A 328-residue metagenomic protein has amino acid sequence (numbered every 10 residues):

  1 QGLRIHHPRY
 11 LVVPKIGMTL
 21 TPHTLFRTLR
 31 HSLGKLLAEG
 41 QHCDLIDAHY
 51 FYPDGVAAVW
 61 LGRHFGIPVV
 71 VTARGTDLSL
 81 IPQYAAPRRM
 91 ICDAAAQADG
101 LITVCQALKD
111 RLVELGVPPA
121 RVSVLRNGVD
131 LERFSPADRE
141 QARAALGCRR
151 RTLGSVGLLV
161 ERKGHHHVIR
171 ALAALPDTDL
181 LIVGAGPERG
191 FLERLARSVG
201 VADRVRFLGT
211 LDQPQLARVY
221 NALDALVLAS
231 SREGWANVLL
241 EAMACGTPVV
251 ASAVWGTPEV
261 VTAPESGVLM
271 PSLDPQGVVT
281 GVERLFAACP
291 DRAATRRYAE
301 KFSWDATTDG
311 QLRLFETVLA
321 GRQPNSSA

Functional and structural regions predicted by a protein language model:
V56-V59, R151, S155-A174, T178 (+2 more regions): A conserved mid-protein helix/loop that constitutes part of the nucleotide-sugar donor-binding site
I81-P82, V113, P119, V129-A145: Acidic anion/phosphate-binding donor-loop and adjacent secondary structure in glycosyltransferase catalytic cores
A107, G128: Carbohydrate-associated surface elements
E193-L211: Nucleotide-activated donor-binding/catalytic signature segment of Leloir-type glycosyltransferases, i.e., the conserved
T210-L211, R218-L223: Short alpha-helical donor nucleotide-sugar binding micro-motif in glycosyltransferases
S231: Aromatic "clamp/platform" in nucleotide-sugar-dependent glycosyltransferases that forms part of the donor/acceptor
P248-A251, V261: Short hydrophobic beta-strand element within catalytic cores of glycosyltransferases and related nucleotide-activated
A263-P264, V268-P275, R284-C289: Conserved acidic donor-binding segment of nucleotide-sugar-dependent glycosyltransferases
